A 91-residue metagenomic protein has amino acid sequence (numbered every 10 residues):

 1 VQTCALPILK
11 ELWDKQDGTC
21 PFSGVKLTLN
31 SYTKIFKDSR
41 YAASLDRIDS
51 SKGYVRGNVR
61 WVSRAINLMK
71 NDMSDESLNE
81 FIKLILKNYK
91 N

Functional and structural regions predicted by a protein language model:
V1-L6: Short, small-residue-biased leader/transition segments that mark boundaries at the very start of proteins
L9-E11, T19-R64, K70: Histidine-centered nuclease catalytic patch
G57, L68-N91: A detector for short metal-coordination/catalytic motifs
